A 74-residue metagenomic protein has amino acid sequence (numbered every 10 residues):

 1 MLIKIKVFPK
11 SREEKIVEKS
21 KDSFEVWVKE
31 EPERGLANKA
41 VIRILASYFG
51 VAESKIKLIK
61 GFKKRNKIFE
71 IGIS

Functional and structural regions predicted by a protein language model:
M1-W27: N-terminal first-folded block
K6, D22-F49, E53: Compact, glycine-rich, soluble single-domain proteins
F8, K29, I59-G61: Short loop/turn motifs enriched for small/polar and acidic residues
F8-K10, E31, S74: Generic structural motif
E13-K15, F24, R34-L36, I59 (+1 more regions): Residues in flexible loops and secondary-structure boundaries
I42-S74: C-terminal structural segments of small proteins and small subunits
